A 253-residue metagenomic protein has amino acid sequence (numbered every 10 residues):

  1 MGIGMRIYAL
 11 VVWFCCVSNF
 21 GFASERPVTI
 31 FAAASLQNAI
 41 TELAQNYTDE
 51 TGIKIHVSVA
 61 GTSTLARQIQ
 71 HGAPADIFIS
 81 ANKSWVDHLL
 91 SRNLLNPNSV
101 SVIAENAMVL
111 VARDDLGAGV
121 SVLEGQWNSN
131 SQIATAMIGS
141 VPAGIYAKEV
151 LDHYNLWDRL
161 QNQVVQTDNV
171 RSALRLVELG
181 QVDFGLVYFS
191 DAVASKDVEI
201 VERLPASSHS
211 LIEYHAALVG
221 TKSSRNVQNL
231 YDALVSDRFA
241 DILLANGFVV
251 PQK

Functional and structural regions predicted by a protein language model:
M1-A9: Bacterial N-terminal signal peptides that target proteins for export
Y8-N19: Bacterial N-terminal signal peptides
S24-E50, H56-V59, S63-A73, S80-K83 (+2 more regions): Exported/periplasmic ABC-transporter solute-binding proteins
